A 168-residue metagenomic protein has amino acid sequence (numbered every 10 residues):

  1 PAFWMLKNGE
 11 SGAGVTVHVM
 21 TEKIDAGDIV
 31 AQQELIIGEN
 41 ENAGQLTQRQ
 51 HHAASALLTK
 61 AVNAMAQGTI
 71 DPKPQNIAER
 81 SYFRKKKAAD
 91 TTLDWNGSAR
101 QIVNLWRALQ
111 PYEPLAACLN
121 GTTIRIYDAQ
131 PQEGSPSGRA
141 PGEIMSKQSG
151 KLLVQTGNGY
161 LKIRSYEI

Functional and structural regions predicted by a protein language model:
P1-Y82: Donor/substrate-binding cores of folate-linked one-carbon enzymes
G9, T21-E22, F83-K85, A116 (+2 more regions): Short secondary-structure boundary/capping segments
G27, S81-K86, I126-Y127, P136: Short, solvent-exposed polar/charged micro-motifs at secondary-structure junctions
Q33, A89-T91, G159-L161: Short amphipathic alpha-helical segments
G44, A88-A89, S165: Residues at structural and domain junctions
K60-C118: Active-site-lining helix/loop region of Rossmann-like oxidoreductase modules
W95-I168: An anion-binding loop in the catalytic cleft
